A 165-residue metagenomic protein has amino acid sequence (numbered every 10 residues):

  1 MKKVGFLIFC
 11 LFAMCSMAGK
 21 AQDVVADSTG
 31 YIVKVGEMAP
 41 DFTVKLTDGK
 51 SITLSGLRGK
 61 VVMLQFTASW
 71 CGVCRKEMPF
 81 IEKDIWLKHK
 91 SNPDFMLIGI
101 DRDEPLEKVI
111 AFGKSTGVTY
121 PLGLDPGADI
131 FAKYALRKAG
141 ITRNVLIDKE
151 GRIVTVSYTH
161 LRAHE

Functional and structural regions predicted by a protein language model:
M1-D23: Bacterial Sec-dependent N-terminal signal peptides
D23-I52: N-terminal "domain-start" segment that seeds a small globular fold
V61-V62, T142: Alpha/beta-hydrolase fold active-site loops
F66-F80: Conserved redox-active cysteine motifs that mediate thiol-disulfide chemistry, especially di-cysteine Cys-X(1-2)-Cys
M78-G99: Conserved helix-turn-beta segment immediately C-terminal to the redox Cys motif in thioredoxin-like folds
I98, I110-K149: Short, internal strand/loop/helix patches that form the active-site neighborhood or redox-interaction surface
V154-S157: Short beta-strand in the C-terminal region of the ABC ATPase nucleotide-binding domain
T159-E165: Conserved small/polar residues in nucleotide/adenosyl-binding loops
